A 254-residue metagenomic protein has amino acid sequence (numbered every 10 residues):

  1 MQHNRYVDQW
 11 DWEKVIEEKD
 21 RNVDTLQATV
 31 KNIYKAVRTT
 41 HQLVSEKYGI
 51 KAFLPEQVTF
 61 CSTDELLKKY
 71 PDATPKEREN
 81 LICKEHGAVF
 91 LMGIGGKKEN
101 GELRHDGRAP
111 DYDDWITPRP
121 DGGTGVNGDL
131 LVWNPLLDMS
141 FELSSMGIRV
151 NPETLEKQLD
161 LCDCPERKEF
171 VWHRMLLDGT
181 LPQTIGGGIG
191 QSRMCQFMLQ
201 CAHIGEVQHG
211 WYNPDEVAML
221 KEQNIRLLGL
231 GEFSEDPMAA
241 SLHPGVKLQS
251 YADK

Functional and structural regions predicted by a protein language model:
M1-E17, H173-R174: Residues forming anionic-ligand binding surfaces in small-molecule and nucleic-acid pockets of primarily soluble enzymes
Y6, N22-H41: A conserved active-site cap/scaffold subdomain adjacent to cofactor or substrate pockets
D11-N22, L26, Q183: Short histidine-centered catalytic/ligand-binding loop motif
T29-Y34, I50-V58, R226-M238: Noncatalytic linker/hinge segments flanking ATPase motor cores
N32, A36-T39, L43, L161 (+2 more regions): A structural signal for alpha-helix termini and helix-coil/disorder junctions
R38-P75: Alpha-helical scaffold segments that mediate packing/assembly in large oligomeric complexes
L66-Y251: A translation/RNA-centric and nucleic-acid-associated enzymatic feature enriched in Class II aminoacyl-tRNA synthetases
K254: Segments that shape or occlude catalytic/ligand-binding pockets
